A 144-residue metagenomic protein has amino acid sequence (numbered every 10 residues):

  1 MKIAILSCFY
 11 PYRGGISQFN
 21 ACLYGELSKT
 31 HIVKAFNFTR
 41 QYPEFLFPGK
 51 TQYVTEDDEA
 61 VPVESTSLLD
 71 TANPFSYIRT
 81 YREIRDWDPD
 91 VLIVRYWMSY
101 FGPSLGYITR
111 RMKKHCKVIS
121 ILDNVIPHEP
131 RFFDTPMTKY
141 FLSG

Functional and structural regions predicted by a protein language model:
M1-A4: Extreme N-terminal starter segment of soluble prokaryotic enzymes
L6, F36, V94-R95, I121: Short hydrophobic segments within beta-strands
S7-A21, P43, W97-G102: A short, glycine/small-residue-rich beta-strand->loop->alpha-helix junction that serves as a flexible
F9-R13, G25-D86: N-terminal strand-loop element at the rim of the active site of nucleotide-sugar-dependent glycosyltransferases
G15-E26, S104, F133, M137: Conserved alpha-helical elements of sugar-nucleotide-dependent glycosyltransferases
P74-T80, L92-H115, T135: An aromatic- and histidine-rich active-site surface loop
K117-I119, N124-S143: Nucleotide-sugar donor phosphate/pyrophosphate-binding loop at the beta->alpha transition of glycosyltransferases
